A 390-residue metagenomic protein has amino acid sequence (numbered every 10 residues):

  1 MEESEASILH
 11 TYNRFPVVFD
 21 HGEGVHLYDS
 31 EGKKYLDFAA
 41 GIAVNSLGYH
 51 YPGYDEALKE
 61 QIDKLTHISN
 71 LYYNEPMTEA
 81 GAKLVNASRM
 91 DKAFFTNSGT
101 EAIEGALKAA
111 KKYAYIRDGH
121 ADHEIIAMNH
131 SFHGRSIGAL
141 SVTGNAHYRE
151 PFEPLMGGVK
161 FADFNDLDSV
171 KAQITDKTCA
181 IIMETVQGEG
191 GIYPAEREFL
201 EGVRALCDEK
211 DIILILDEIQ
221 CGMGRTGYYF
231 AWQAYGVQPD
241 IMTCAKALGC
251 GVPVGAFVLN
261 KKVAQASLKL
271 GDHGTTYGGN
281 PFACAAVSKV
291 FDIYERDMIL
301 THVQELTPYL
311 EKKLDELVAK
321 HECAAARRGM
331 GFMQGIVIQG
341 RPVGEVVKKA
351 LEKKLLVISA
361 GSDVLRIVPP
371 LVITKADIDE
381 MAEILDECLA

Functional and structural regions predicted by a protein language model:
M1-A390: Conserved N-terminal phosphate-binding loop of PLP-dependent enzymes in the Aspartate aminotransferase
